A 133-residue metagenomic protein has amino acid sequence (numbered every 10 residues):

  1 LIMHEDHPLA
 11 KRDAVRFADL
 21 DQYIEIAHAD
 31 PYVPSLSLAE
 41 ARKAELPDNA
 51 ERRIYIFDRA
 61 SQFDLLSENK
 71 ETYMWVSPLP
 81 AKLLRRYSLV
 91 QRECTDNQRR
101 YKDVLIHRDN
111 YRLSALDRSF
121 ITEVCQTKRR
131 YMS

Functional and structural regions predicted by a protein language model:
L1-I2, P8, Y73, K102-I106: Residues embedded in well-ordered beta-strands
I2-H4, H28, S77, C94 (+1 more regions): Generic beta-sheet signal
M3-E25: Flexible hinge/capping segments at coil-to-helix
R12, Q22-Y23, E68-T72, Y101: Structured helix-beta-strand junction loops
R12-D13, L83-C94, Y101: Ligand-binding "clamshell"
F17, Y23-P47, L113-A115, Y131: Secondary-structure junction motif
D30-Q91: Hydrophobic hinge/microswitch elements
R92-M132: A late-sequence structural motif
